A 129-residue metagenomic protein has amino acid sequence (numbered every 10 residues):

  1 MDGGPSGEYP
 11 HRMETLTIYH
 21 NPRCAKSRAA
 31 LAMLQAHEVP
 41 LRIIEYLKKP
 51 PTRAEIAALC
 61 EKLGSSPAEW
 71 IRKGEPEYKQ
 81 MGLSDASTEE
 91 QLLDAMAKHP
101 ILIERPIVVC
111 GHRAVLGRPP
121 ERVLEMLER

Functional and structural regions predicted by a protein language model:
D2-P5: Extreme N-terminal basic, low-complexity initiation segments that serve as generic localization/processing leaders
E8-Y9: Short, positively charged and aromatic/hydrophobic N-terminal segments
R12-M13, P106: Positively charged, low-complexity intrinsically disordered regions
M13-T15, E38, R42, L63 (+1 more regions): Replace "small metal-dependent catalytic modules" with "small catalytic or cofactor-binding modules
E14-A32, L41-Y46: Local sequence-structure signature of Cys/Sec-based thiol-disulfide redox active-site neighborhoods
R28-L31, Q35, K79, L124: Class I S-adenosyl-L-methionine
Y46-R129: Thiol/selenol-based redox catalytic cores and closely related redox-interacting motifs
